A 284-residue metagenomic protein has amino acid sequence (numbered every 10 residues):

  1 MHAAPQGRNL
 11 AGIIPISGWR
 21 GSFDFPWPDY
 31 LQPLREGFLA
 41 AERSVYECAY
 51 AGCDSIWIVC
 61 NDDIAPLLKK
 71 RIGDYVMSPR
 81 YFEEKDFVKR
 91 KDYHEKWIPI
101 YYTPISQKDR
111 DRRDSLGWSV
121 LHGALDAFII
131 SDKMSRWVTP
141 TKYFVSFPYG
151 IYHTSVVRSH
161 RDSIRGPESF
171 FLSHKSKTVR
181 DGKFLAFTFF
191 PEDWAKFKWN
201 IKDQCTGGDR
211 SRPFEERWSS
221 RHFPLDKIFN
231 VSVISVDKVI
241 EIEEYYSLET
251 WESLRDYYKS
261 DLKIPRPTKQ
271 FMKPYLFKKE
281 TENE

Functional and structural regions predicted by a protein language model:
M1-L34, F38, E42-R43, A49-A51 (+1 more regions): N-terminal nucleotide-binding beta1-loop-alpha1 segment
S22, I64-K70: Short, charged/polar "capping" segments at the starts of alpha-helices and the immediately preceding loops
G37, C60-I64: Residues in the short beta-alpha loop(s) of Rossmann-like NAD(P)-binding domains
Y46-C53, D74-S78: Short, acidic, metal-binding catalytic loop of nucleotide-sugar glycosyltransferases
I56-N61, L172-S173: Short internal beta-strands
L68-R80, S159-H160: Short, aromatic/basic amphipathic alpha-helical patches
E84-D203: Conserved beta-loop-beta/alpha segment of the NTase-like Rossmann-fold superfamily that binds/positions NTPs
S135-W137, Y152, V157-I164, S176-N283: Catalytic-core segments of class I nucleotidyltransferases/pyrophosphorylases that form NMP-activated intermediates
